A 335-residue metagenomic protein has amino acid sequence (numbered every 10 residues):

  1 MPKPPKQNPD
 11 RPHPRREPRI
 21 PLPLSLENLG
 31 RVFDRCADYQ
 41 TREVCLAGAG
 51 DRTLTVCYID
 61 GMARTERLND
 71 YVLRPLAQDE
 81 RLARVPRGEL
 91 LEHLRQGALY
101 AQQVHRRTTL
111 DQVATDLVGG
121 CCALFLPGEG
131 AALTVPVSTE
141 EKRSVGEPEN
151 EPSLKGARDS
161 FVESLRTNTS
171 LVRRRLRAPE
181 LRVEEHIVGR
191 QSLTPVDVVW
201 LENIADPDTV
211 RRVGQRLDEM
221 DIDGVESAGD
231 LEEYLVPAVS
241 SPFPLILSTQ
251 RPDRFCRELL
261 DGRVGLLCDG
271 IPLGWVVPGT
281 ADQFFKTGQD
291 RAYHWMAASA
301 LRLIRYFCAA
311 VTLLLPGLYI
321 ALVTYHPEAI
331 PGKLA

Functional and structural regions predicted by a protein language model:
M1-A310, L314, L318-Y319, E328-G332: Membrane-embedded alpha-helical signal segments
A335: Conserved structured catalytic cores and adjacent interaction surfaces of nucleotide-binding/hydrolyzing enzymes
